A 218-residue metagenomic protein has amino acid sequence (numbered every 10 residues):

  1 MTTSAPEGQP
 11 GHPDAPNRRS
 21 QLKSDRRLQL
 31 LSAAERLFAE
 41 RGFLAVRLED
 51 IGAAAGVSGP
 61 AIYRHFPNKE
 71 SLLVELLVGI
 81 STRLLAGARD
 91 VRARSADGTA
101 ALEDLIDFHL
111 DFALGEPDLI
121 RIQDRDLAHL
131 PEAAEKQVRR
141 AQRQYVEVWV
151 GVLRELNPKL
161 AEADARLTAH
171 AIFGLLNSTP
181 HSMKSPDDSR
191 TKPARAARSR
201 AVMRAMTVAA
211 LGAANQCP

Functional and structural regions predicted by a protein language model:
M1-D25, R89, N215-P218: N-terminal intrinsically disordered/low-complexity leader segments
T2, Q29, A33-S71: Helix-turn-helix
T3-E7, E162-M183, R195-A210: Hydrophobic alpha-helical segments that form the core of small-molecule binding pockets and/or dimer interfaces
R26-A34, I51, L76-I80, L84-G87 (+1 more regions): Generic hydrophobic, amphipathic alpha-helix propensity
V78-E103: Amphipathic alpha-helical linker/stalk segments
T82-L85, E132-N157, R166-H170, A197 (+1 more regions): Amphipathic alpha-helical packing segments from all-alpha helical-bundle domains
E103-D124, F173: Helical hydrophobic small-molecule/effector-binding pocket
L114-A133, H181-S185: Amphipathic alpha-helical segments used for helix-helix packing
